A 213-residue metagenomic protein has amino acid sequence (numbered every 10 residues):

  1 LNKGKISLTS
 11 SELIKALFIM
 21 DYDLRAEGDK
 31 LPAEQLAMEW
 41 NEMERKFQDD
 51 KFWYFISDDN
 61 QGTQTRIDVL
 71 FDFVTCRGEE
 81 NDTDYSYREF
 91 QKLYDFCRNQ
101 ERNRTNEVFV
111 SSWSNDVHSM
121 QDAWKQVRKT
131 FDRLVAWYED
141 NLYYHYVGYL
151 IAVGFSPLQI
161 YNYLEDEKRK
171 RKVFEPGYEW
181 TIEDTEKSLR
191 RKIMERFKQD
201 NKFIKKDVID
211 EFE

Functional and structural regions predicted by a protein language model:
L1-F212: Flexible coil/loop and intrinsically disordered segments
